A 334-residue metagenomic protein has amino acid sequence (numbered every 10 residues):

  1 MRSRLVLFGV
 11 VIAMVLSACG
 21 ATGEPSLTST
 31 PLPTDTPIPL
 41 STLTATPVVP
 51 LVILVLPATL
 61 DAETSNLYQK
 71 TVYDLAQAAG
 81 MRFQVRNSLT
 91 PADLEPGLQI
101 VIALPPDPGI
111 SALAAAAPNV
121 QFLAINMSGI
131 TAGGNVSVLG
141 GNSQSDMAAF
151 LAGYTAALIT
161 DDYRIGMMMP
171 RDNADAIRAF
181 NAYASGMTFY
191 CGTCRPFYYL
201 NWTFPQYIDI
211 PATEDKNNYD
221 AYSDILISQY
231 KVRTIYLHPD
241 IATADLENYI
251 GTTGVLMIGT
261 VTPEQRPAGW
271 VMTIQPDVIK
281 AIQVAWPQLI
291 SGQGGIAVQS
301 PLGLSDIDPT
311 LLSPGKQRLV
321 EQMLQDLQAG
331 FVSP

Functional and structural regions predicted by a protein language model:
M1-S17: Sec-dependent bacterial lipoprotein signal peptides
M14, C19-V48: Ser/Thr-rich, Proline-interspersed low-complexity disordered segments
P47-P334: A residue-level marker of the well-folded mature domains of exported/periplasmic proteins
